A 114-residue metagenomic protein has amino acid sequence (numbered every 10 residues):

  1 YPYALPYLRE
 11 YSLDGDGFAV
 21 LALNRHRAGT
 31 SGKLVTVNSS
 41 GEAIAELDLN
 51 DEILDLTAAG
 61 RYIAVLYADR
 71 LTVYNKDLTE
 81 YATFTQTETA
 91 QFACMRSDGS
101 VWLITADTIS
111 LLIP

Functional and structural regions predicted by a protein language model:
Y1-Y7, R27-E52, A68-T87, T108-P114: Surface-exposed loop/turn elements that mediate protein-protein interactions on large endomembrane-trafficking
P2-D16, D48-R61, E88-S100: Repeated scaffold domains used in trafficking and secretory/extracellular systems, primarily beta-propellers
R9-D14, L21-T30: Redox- and metal-dependent alpha/beta enzyme cores, enriched for Fe-S-associated oxidoreductases and cofactor-handling
D14, T30, A59-G60, Y67-D69 (+2 more regions): Short loop/turn segments that connect beta-strands within the blades of beta-propeller domains, predominantly WD40
V20-A22, V65, L103: Residue position within the beta-strands of beta-propeller blades
F92-P114: Hydrophobic, glycine-enriched assembly/anchoring segments
